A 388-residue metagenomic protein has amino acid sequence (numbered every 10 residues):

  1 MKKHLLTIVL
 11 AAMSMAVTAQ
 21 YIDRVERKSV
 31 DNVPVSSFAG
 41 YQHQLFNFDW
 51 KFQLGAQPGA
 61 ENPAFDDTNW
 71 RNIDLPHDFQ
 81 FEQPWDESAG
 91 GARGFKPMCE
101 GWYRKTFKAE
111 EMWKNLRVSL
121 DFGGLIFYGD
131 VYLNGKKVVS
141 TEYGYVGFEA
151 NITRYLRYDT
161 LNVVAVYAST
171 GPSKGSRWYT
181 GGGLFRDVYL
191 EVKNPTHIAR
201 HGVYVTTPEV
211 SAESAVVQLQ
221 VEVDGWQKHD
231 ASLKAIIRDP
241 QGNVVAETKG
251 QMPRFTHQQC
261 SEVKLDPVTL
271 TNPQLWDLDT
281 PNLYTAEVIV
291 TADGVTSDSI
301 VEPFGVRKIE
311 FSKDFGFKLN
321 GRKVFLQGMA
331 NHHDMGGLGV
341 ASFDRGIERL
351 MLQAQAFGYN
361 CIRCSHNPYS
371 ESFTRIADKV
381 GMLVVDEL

Functional and structural regions predicted by a protein language model:
M1-I22: Bacterial Sec-dependent N-terminal signal peptides
Q20-E87, L161-Y167, G171: Accessory carbohydrate-binding/adhesion or oligomerization-edge regions at the termini of glycan-active proteins
I22-R24, K28, N32, S36-S37 (+5 more regions): Accessory beta-strand-rich segments of carbohydrate-active enzymes
W113-R117, L156-L161, Q258-C260, T269-L283: Short glycine/proline/serine/threonine-rich loop/turn segments at secondary-structure transition edges
F127, Y145-Y158, K174, F255 (+1 more regions): Active-site mouth of glycoside hydrolases
Y132-V138, P240, D293, N320: Short strand-turn-strand beta-turns centered on an Asx-Gly dipeptide
L133, S214-P253, Q259-K264: Beta-strand-rich binding/interaction modules
R186-G202, R307-R322: Low-complexity, Pro/Ser/Thr- and charge-rich linker/hinge segments at domain boundaries
